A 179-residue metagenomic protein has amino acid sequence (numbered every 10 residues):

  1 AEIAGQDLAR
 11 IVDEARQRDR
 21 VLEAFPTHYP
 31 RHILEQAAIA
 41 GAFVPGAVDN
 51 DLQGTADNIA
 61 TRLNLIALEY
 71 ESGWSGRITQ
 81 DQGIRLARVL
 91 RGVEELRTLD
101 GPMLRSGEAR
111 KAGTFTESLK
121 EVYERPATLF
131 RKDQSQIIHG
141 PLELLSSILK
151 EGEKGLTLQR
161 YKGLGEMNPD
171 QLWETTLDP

Functional and structural regions predicted by a protein language model:
A1-P179: Conserved phosphate-chemistry cores used by DNA topoisomerases
